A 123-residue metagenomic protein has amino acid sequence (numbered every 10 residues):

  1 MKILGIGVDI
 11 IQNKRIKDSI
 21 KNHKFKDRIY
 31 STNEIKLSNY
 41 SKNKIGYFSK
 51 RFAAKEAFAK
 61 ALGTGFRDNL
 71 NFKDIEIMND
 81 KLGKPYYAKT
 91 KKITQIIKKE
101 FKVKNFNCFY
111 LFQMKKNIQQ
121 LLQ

Functional and structural regions predicted by a protein language model:
M1-L122: Core catalytic alpha/beta fold that binds nucleotide/phospho-ligands
